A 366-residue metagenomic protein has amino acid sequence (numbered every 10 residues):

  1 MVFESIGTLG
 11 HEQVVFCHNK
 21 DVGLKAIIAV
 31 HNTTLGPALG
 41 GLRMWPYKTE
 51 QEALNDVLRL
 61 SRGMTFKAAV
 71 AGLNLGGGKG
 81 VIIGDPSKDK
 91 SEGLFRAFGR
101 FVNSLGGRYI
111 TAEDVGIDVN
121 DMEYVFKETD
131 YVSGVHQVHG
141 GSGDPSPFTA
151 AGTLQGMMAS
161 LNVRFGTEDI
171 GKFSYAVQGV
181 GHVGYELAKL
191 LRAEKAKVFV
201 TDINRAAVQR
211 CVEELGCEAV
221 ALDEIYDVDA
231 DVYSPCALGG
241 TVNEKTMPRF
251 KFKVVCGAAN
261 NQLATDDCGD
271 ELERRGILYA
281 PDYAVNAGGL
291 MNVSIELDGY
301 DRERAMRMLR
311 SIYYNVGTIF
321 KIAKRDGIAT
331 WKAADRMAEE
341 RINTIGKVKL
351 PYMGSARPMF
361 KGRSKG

Functional and structural regions predicted by a protein language model:
M1-G140: N-terminal ligand-binding/catalytic initiation module
K48-D56, D89-G93, A97, G116-N120 (+17 more regions): Conserved active-site and cofactor/substrate-binding residues in soluble primary-metabolism enzymes
A68-L73, R108-E113, F165-F173, L222 (+2 more regions): Flexible, glycine/charged-enriched surface loops at secondary-structure junctions
Y109, V198, A219, L278-Y279 (+1 more regions): Hydrophobic beta-strand scaffold residues
D144-V232: Glycine-rich phosphate/diphosphate-binding loop of Rossmann-like nucleotide-binding domains
L161, K253-G366: Adenosine-phosphate binding glycine-rich loop
K172, R205-A284: Rossmann-like adenosine-cofactor binding region
